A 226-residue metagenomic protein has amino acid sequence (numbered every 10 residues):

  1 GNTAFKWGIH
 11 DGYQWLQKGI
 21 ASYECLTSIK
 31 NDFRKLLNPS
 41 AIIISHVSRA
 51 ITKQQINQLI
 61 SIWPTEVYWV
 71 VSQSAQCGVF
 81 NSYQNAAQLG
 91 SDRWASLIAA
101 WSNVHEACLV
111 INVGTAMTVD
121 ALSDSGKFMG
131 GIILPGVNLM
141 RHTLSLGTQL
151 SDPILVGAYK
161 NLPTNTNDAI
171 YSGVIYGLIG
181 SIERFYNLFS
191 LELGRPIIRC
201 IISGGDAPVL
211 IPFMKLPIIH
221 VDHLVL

Functional and structural regions predicted by a protein language model:
G1-L16, A100, V104-F128, L144: Gly/Thr-rich phosphate-binding beta-strand-loop-beta motif of the actin/hexokinase/Hsp70
G1-Q76: N-terminal glycine/serine-rich phosphate-binding loop of ATP-dependent small-molecule kinases, especially carbohydrate
A4, S45-T52, I197-F213: Glycine-rich phosphate-binding loops at beta-strand->alpha-helix junctions
I9, I60, C77-F80, V209-L216: Short loop/helix-cap segments at secondary-structure boundaries that form the rim of catalytic
C77-C108: Conserved phosphate-binding catalytic cores of ATP/NTP-utilizing and phosphoryl-transfer enzymes
I98, S102-H105, M129-V174: Glycine-rich phosphate-binding loop plus the immediately following alpha-helix
Q149, I175, I218-L226: Glycine-rich phosphate-binding/hydrolytic loop that grips phosphoryl groups
A158-R199, D206, P217-I218: Adenine-nucleotide phosphate-binding core of ATP-dependent small-molecule kinases
